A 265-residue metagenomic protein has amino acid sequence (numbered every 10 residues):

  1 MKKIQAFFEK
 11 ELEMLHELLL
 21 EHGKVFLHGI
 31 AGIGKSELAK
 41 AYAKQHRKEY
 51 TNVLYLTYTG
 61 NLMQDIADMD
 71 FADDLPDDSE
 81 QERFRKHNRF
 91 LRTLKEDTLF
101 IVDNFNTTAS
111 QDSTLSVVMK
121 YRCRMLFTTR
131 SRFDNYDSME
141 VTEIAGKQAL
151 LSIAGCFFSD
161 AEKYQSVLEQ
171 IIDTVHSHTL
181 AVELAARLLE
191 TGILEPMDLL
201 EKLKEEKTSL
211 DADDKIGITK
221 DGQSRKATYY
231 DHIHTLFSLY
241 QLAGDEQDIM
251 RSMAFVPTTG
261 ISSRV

Functional and structural regions predicted by a protein language model:
M1-L18, V25, K40-A41, M197-T208 (+1 more regions): Charged, amphipathic alpha-helical interface modules that flank catalytic cores or transmembrane segments and mediate
K2-F7, E13, Q81-R92, I218-G244: Short linear X-Pro dipeptides
I4, E13-L18, H22-K95, L151: Post-nucleotide-binding-loop coupling segment downstream of the phosphate-binding loop, primarily in RecA-like P-loop
E17-E21, K40-E49, E80-D160: A conserved switch/coupling segment of P-loop NTPase cores
D70-F71, S110-D112, F158, H234 (+1 more regions): Amphipathic alpha-helical scaffolds
V141-L184, D198: Amphipathic alpha-helical segments of the small helical/lid subdomains adjacent to P-loop NTPase cores
L150, L188-A243: Loop-to-helix "switch" segment enriched in basic and acidic residues adjacent to catalytic/ligand pockets
